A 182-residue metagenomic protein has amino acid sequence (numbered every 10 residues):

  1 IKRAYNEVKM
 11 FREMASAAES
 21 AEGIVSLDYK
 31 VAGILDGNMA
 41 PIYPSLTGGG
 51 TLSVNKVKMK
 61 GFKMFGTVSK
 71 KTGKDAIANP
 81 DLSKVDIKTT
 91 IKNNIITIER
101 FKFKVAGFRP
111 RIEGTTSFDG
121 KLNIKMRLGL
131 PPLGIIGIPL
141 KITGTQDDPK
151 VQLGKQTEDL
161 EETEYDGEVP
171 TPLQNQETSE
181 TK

Functional and structural regions predicted by a protein language model:
I1-T171, N175, S179: Small-residue helix/turn framework positions
